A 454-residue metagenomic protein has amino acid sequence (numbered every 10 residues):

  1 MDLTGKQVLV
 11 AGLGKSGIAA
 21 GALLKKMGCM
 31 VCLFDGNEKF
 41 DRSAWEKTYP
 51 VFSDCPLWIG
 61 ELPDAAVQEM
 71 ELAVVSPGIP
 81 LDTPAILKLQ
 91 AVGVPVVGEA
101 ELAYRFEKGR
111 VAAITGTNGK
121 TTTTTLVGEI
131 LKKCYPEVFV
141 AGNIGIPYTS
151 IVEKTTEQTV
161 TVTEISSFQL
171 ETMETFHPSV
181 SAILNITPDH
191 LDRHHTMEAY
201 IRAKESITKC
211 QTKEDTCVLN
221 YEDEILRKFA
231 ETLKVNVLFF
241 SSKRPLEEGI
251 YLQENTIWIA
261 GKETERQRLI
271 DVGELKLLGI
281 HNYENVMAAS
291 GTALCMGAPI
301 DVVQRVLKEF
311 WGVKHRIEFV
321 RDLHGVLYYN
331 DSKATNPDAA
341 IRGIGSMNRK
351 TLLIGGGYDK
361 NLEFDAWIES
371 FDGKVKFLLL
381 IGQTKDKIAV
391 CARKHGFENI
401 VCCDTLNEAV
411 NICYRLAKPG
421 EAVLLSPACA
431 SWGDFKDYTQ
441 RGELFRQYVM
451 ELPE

Functional and structural regions predicted by a protein language model:
M1-G98, L102: N-terminal leader/targeting and accessory segments in enzymes
D2-Q7, G17-M27, I270-V375: Nucleotide phosphate-binding/pyrophosphate-handling subdomain across enzymes that bind or process nucleotide phosphates
G12, L24, A73, I114 (+12 more regions): Residue-level signal for inorganic ion chemistry
A22-K26, A65-Q68, P77-Y221, I225-V235 (+3 more regions): Phosphate-binding loop of NTP-binding sites
M30-D35, V140, V162, F239: Short beta-strand "acidic-cap" motif of Rossmann-like dinucleotide-binding folds
M30-N37, C217-Y221, I354-G355, K374-Q383: Short internal beta-strands
D35, G60-E61, V97-E101, K234-L252 (+3 more regions): Beta-strand->loop->alpha-helix junctions that form or flank phosphate-binding loops in nucleotide-handling enzymes
A44-Y49, D365-E421: C-terminal helical cap/extension that packs against the catalytic core of soluble nucleotide-cofactor enzymes
